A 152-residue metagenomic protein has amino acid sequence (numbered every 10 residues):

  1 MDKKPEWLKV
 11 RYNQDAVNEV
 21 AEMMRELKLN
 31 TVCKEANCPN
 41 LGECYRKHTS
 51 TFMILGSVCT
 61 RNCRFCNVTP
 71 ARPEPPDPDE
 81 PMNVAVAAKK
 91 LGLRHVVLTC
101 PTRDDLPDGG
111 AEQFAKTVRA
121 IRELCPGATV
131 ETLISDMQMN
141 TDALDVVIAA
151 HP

Functional and structural regions predicted by a protein language model:
M1-N62: Flexible, acidic/Gly-rich N-terminal and inter-domain linker regions that tether and position cofactor-handling modules
R46-P152: Conserved Radical SAM active-site core
